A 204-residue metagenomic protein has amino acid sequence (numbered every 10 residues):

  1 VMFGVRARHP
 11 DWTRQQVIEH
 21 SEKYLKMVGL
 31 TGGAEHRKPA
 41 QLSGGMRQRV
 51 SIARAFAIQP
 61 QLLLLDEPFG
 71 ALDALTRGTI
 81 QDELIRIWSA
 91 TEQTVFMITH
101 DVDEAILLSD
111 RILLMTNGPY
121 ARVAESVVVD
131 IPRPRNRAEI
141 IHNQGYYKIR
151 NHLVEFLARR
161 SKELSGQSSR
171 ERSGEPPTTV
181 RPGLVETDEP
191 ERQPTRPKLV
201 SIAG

Functional and structural regions predicted by a protein language model:
V1-Q15, M27: ABC-type ATPase nucleotide-binding domains, specifically the catalytic core motifs of the NBD
R14-G33, R86: Conserved ABC ATPase "signature" region
K38-L42, M46: Conserved ABC ATPase signature
I52: Hydrophobic anchor residue at the start of the ABC signature
Q59: Conserved catalytic motifs of ABC-family nucleotide-binding domains
L63-D66: Catalytic Walker B motif of ABC-type/P-loop ATPase nucleotide-binding domains
E92-I98: Conserved H-loop
